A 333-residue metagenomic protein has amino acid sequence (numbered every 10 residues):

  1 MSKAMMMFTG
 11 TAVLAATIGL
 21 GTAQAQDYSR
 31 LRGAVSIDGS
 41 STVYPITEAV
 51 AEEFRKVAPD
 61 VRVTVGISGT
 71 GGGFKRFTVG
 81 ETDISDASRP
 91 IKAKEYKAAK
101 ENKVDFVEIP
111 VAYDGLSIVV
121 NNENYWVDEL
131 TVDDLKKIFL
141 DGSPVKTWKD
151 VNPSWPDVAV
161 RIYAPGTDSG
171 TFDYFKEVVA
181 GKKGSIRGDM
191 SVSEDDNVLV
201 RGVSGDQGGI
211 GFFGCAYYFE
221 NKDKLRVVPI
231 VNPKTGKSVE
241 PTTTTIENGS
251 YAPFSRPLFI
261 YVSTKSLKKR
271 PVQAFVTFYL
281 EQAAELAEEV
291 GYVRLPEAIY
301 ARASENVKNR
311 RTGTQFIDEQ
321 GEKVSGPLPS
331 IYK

Functional and structural regions predicted by a protein language model:
M1-G10: Bacterial N-terminal signal peptides that target proteins for export
M1-S2, I18-Q26: Basic/polar N-terminal segments that are highly enriched at the extreme N-terminus, encompassing both cleavable
A4, A15-T17, R62-V63, V262: A composition-driven signal for long, intrinsically disordered, charge-rich low-complexity tracts
T9-G19: Bacterial N-terminal signal peptides
Q24-K333: Flexible loop/hinge segments at secondary-structure junctions
